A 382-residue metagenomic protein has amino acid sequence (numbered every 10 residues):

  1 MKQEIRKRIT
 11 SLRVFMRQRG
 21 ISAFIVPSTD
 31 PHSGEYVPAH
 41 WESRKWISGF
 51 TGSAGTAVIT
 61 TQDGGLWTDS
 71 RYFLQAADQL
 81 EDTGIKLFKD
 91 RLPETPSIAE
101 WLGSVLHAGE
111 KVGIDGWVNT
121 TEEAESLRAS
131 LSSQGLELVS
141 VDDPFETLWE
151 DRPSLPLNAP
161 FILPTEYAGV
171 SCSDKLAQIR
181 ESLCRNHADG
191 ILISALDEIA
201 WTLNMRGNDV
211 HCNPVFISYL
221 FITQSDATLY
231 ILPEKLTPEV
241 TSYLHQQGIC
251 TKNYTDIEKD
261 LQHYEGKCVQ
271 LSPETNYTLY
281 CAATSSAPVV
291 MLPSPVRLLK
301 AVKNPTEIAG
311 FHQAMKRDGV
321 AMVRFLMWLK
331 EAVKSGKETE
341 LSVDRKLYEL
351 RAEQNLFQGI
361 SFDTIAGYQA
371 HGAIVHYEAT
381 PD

Functional and structural regions predicted by a protein language model:
M1-L341, R345-K346, L350-G359: Terminal domain-start leader segments
Y348-A352, I365-D382: Flexible, glycine/threonine-enriched loop-and-boundary segments that flank and lead into catalytic domains of large
